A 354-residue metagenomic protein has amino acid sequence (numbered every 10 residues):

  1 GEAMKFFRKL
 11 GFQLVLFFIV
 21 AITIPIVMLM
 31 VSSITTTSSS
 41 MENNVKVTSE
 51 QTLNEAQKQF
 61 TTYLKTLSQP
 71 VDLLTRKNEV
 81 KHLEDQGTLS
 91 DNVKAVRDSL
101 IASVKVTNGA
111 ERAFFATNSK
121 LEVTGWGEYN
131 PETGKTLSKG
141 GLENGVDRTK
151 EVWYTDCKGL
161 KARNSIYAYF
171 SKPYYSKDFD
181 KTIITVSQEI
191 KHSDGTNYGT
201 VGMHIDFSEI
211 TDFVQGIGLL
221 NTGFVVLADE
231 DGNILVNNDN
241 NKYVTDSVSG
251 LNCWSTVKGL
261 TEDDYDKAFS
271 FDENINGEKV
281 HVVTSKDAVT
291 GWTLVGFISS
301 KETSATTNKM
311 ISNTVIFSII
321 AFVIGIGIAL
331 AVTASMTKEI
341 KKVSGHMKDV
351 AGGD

Functional and structural regions predicted by a protein language model:
G1-E2, F6-N43, V47, V315 (+1 more regions): Extreme N-terminal signal-anchor transmembrane helix of membrane signaling/transducer proteins, especially in bacteria
R8, N43, A305-S312, A334-G353: Polar/charged heptad-repeat coiled-coil helices used as signal-transmission/dimerization stalks
S39, I210-I217, N237, G296-S318: Membrane-interface helix-start motif
V47-R163: Extracytoplasmic/periplasmic sensory segments of membrane signal-transduction proteins
K105-G109, E128-H204, D212, G216: Extracytoplasmic/periplasmic ligand-binding sensor regions of membrane-associated signaling proteins
T149, E209-G291: Intrinsic low-complexity, intrinsically disordered coil/linker regions enriched in small/polar and charged residues
V186, G199-F207, V280-T307: Short, hydrophobic beta-strand elements of compact beta-sandwich sensory domains
S312-V332: Selective recognition of signaling/oligomerization transmembrane alpha-helices
